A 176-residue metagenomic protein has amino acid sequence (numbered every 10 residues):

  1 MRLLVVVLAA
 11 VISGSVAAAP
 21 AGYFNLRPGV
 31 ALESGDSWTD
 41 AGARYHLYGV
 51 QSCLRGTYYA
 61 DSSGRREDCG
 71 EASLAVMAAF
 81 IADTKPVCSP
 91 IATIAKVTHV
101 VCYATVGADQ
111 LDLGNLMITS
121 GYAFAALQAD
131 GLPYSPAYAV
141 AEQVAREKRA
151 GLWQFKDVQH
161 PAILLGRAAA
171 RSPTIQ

Functional and structural regions predicted by a protein language model:
M1-V7: Sec-dependent signal peptide recognition, specifically the positively charged N-region followed immediately by
S13-S15: N-terminal signal peptide c-region/cleavage motif recognized by signal peptidases
A17-Q176: Small beta-barrel nucleic-acid-binding modules, primarily SNase/OB-fold domains and secondarily Tudor-like barrels
